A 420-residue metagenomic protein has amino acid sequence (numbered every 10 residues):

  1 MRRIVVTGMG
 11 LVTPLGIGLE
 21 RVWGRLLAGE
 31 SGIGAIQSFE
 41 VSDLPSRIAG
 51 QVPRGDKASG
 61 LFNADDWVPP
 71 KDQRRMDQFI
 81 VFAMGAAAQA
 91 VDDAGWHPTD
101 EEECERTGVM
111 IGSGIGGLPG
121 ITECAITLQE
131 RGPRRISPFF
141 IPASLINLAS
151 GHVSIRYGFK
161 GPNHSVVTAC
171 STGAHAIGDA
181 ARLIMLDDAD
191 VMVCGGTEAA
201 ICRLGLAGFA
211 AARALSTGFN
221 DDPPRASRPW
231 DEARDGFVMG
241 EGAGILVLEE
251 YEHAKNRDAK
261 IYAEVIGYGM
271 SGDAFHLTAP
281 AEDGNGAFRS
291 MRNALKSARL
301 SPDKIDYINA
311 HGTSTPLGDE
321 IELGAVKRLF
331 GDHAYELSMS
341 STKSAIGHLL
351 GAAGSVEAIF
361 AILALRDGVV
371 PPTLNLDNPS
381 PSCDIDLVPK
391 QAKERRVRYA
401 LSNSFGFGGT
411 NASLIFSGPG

Functional and structural regions predicted by a protein language model:
M1-D72, E252-E264, I359-L374, S417-G420: ACP-dependent fatty acid/polyketide chain-elongation machinery
M1-V6, T99-C104, A298-K304, A334-Y335 (+1 more regions): Flexible, low-complexity linker/loop segments at domain and module junctions
R3-T7, G34, D222-A298, Y307: Condensing-enzyme catalytic core mediating Claisen C-C bond formation in acyl metabolism
V6, R21, L27-T168, T197-G208 (+1 more regions): Conserved beta-ketoacyl condensing-enzyme motif
V41-R54, L118-G120, A199-S227, G269-R289 (+3 more regions): Active-site-adjacent elements of ketosynthase-type condensing enzymes
A83-W96, I146-A149, S154-E198, F237-A259 (+2 more regions): Active-site-proximal alpha-helical scaffold in enzymes
E130-S137, H175-G178, R182, L186 (+4 more regions): Glycine-/small-residue-rich "gating" segment that lines the acyl/pantetheine channel and substrate pocket
I136-I141, G161-T168, D231-D235, L337-H348 (+1 more regions): Short pre-catalytic strand/loop immediately N-terminal to key active-site residues, enriched for Gly-Thr
